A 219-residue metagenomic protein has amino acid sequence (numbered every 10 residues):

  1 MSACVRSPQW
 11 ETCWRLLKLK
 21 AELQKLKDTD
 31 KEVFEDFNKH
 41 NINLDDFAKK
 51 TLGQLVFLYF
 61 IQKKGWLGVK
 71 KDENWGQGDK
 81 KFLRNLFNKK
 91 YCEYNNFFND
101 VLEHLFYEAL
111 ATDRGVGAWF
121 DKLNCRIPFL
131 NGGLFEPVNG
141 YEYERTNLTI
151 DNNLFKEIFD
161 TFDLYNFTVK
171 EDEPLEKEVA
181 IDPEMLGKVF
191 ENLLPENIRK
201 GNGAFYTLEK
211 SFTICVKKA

Functional and structural regions predicted by a protein language model:
M1-A219: Preference for the N-terminal adenyl/adenosyl cofactor-binding alpha/beta module
